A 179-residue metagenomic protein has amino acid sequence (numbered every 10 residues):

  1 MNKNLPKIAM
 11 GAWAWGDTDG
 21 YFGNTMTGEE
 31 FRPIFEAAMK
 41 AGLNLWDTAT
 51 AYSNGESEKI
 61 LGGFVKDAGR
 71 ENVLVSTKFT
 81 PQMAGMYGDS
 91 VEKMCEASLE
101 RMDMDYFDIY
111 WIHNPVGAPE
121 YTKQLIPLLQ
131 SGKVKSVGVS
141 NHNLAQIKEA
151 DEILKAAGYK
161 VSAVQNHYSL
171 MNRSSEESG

Functional and structural regions predicted by a protein language model:
M1-V73: N-terminal binding-site loop/beta-alpha segment at the start of enzyme catalytic domains that lines or forms
N2-L5, K40, G62-L74, E96-D103 (+2 more regions): Acidic (Asp/Glu)-rich catalytic clusters
L5-A9, N44-L45, N72-K78, Y106-I109 (+2 more regions): Structural preference for beta-strand elements that scaffold enzyme active sites
A14, T50-Y52, F79-M83, H113-V116 (+2 more regions): Active-site-proximal loop/turn and secondary-structure-junction residues that shape catalytic pockets, frequently
W15-E29, F79-D89, N114: Active-site mouth loops of central-metabolism enzymes
N24-A38, G85-D103, P119-K123, L144-E152 (+1 more regions): Short, acidic/polar
P115-G179: Beta/alpha (TIM)-barrel catalytic core signal, keyed to glycine-rich beta->alpha loops juxtaposed to Asp/Glu that bind
